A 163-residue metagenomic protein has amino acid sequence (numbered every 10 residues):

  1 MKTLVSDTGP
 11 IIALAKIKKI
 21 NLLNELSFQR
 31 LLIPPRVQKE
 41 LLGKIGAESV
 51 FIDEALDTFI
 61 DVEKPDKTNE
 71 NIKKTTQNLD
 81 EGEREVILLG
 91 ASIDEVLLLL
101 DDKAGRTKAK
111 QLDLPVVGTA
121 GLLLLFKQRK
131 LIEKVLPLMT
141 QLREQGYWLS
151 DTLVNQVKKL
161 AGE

Functional and structural regions predicted by a protein language model:
K2-V96, K103, L112-L114, P137 (+3 more regions): Active-site-proximal, substrate-binding regions of enzyme catalytic domains and RNA-binding/basic surfaces
K39-L41, G105-T107, L123-F126: Short gly/pro/ser/thr-enriched loop/turn and capping motifs at secondary-structure boundaries
D101-K103, T107, G118: Long, charge-patterned amphipathic alpha-helical coiled-coil/hairpin "stalk" segments used as oligomerization
L112-L114, G118-A161: Hydrophobic alpha-helical interaction segments
